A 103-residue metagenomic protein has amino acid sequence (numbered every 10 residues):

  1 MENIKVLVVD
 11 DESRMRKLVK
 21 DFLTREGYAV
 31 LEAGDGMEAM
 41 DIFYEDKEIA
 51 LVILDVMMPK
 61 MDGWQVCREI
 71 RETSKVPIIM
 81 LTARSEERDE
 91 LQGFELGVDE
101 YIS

Functional and structural regions predicted by a protein language model:
E2-N3, E48-A50, T73-I78: His-Asp phosphorelay/catalytic-motif detector in bacterial-type signaling
L7, E32-L51: Acidic, metal-coordinating helix/loop segments flanking the phosphotransfer/catalytic sites of two-component signaling
K17-R25: Charged docking surfaces used in two-component/phosphorelay signaling
D35-E38, D62-Q65, D89: Acidic catalytic/metal-coordinating carboxylates
D41-F43, W64-S74: Short amphipathic alpha-helix used as the core "switch/output" element in two-component signaling
D55, T82: Active-site residues of response regulator receiver
M58: Receiver (REC) domain active-site loop signature in two-component systems and cognate sites in sensor histidine kinases
